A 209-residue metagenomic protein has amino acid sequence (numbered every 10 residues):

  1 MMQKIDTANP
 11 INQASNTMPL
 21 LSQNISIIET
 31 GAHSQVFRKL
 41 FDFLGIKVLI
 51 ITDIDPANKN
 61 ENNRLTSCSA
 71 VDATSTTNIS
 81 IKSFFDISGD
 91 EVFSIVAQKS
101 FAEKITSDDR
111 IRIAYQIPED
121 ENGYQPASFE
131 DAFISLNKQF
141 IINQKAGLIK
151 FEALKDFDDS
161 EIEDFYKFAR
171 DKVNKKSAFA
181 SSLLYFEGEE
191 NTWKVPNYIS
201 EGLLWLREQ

Functional and structural regions predicted by a protein language model:
Q3-Q209: Acidic, Mg2+-coordinating catalytic modules of nucleic-acid enzymes
